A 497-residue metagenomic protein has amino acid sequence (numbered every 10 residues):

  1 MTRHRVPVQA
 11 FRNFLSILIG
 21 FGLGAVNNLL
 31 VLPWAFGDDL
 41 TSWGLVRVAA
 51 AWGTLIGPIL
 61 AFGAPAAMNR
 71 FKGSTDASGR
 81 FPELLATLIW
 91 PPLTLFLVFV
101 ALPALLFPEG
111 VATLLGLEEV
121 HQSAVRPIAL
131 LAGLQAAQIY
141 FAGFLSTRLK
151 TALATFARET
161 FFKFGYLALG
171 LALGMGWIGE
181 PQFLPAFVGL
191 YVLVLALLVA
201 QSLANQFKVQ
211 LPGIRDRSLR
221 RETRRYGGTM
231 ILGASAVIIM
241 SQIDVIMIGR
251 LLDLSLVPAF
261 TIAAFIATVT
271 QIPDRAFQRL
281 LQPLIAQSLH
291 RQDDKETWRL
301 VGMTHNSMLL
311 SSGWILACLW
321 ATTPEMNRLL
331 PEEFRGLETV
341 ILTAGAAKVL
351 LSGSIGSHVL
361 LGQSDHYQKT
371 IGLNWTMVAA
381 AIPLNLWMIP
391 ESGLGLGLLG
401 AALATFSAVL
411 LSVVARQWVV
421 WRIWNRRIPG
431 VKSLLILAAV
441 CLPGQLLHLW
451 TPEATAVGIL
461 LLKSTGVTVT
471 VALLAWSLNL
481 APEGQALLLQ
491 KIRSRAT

Functional and structural regions predicted by a protein language model:
M1-P7, V120, E180-F187, A196-S241 (+5 more regions): Interhelical loop/hinge segments that connect adjacent transmembrane helices in multipass membrane
H4-A66, L97-V100, A104, L131 (+3 more regions): Signature of the first transmembrane helix
P7, L134-A157, G345-T376, V420-R422: Membrane-interface junctions at transmembrane-helix termini in multi-pass inner-membrane proteins
Q9-A25, F162, A186-S202, R217-Q287 (+5 more regions): Transmembrane helical elements of multi-pass membrane transporters/channels
D38-L40, F107-I128, W320-V349: Interfacial segments at transmembrane-helix termini and the short loops linking adjacent helices
A61-D76, T147, A263-H305, H358-Q363: Helix-loop junctions and terminal segments of transmembrane helices in multi-pass membrane transport/translocation
R126, F156-F207, Y226, A267 (+3 more regions): Hydrophobic alpha-helical transmembrane segments
H448-T497: Membrane-proximal transmembrane or re-entrant/amphipathic helices at the cytosolic face
